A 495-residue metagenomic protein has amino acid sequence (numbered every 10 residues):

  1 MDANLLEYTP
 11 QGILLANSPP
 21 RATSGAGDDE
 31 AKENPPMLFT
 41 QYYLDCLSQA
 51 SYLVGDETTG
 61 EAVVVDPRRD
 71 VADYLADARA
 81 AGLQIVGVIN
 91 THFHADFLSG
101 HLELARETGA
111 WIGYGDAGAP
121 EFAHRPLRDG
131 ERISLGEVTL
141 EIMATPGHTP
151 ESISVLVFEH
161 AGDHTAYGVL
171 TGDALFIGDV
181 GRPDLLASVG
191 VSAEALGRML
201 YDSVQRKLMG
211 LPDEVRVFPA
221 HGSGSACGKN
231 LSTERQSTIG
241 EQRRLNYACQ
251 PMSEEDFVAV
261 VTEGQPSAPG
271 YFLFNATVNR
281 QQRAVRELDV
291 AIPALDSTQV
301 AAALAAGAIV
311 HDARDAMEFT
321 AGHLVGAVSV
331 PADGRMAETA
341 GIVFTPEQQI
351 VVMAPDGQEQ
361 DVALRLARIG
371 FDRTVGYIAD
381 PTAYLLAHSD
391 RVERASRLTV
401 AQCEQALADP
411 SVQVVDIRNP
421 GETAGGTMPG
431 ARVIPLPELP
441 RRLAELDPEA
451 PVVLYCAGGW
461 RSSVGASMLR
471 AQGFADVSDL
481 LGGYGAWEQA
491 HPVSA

Functional and structural regions predicted by a protein language model:
L5-N17, R21-A22, D28-A81, I85 (+2 more regions): Zn-dependent metallo-beta-lactamase
A31-P36, E61-P67, V169-L170, D256 (+4 more regions): Metallo-beta-lactamase
P36, G60, I85, T139 (+1 more regions): Metallo-beta-lactamase
L47, T59-A62, R69-P146, F158-H160 (+1 more regions): Active-site HxH/HxHxD metal-binding segment of metal-dependent hydrolases
V54, D66, H92, L104 (+6 more regions): Divalent metal-coordination and catalytic microenvironments
P67-R68, F93, A117, T149 (+7 more regions): Active-site metal-binding loops of divalent metal-dependent hydrolases
V88-L98, A144-S152, V217-S225, I417 (+1 more regions): Histidine-centered catalytic micro-motifs
R182-D184, G190, E241-A284, L288-D289 (+3 more regions): Rhodanese-like catalytic fold shared by cysteine-dependent sulfurtransferases and DSP/PTP-type phosphatases
